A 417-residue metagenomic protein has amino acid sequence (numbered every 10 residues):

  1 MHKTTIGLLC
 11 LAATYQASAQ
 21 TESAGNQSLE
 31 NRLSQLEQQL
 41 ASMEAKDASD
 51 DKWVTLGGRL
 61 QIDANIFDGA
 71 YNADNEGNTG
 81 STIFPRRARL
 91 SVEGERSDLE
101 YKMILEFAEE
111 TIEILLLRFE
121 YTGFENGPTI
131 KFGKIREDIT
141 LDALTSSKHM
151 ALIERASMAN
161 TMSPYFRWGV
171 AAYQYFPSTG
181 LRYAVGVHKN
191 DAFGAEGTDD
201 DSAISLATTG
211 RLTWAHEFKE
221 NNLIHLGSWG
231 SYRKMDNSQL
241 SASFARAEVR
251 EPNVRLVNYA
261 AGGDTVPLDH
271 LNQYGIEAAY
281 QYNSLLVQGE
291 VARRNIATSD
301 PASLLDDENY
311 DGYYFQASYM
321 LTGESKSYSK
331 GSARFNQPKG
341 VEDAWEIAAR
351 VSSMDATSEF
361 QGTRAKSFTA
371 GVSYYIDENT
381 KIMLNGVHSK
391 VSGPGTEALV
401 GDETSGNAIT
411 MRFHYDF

Functional and structural regions predicted by a protein language model:
M1-M43: Cleavable N-terminal export/targeting peptides
T14-Y15, L99, E397, G401: Hydrophobic alpha-helical membrane context
E22-S23, G77, L240-F417: Outer-membrane beta-barrel pore domains
A24, Q39, K46-S49, N65 (+3 more regions): Intrinsically disordered, low-complexity regions of eukaryotic proteins
Q27-E30, G80, S202-A203, E308: Soluble non-cytosolic domains of exported or imported proteins
A45-K46, V266: Generic recognition of long tandem-repeat/solenoid scaffolds
D47-N72, G77-D236, Y314, Y319-K339 (+3 more regions): Outer membrane beta-barrel
